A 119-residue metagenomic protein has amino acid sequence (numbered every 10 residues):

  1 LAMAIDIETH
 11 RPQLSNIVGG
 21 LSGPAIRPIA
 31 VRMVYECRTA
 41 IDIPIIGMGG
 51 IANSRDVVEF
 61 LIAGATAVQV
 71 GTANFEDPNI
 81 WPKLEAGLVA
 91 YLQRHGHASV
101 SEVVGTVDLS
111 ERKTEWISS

Functional and structural regions predicted by a protein language model:
L1-M3, G50-I51, R55-K83: Glycine-rich phosphate-binding active-site loops on the catalytic face of alpha/beta enzymes
L1-T39, I43: Glycine/Thr-rich beta-alpha phosphate-binding loop at enzyme active sites
S22-I26, I46-G50, A73: Glycine- and other small-residue-rich loops at beta-strand/loop junctions that grip anionic moieties
R27, A86-S119: Extended, intrinsically disordered, low-complexity segments
A30-M33, I80, L84-G87: A general structural detector for well-ordered alpha-helical segments in enzyme core domains, enriched
C37, F60, S99: Conserved, mostly hydrophobic/aromatic
I41-I45, A65-T66: Short, well-ordered coil/turn segments that N-cap beta-strands
I43-A52, K113: Active-site mouth loops of central-metabolism enzymes
